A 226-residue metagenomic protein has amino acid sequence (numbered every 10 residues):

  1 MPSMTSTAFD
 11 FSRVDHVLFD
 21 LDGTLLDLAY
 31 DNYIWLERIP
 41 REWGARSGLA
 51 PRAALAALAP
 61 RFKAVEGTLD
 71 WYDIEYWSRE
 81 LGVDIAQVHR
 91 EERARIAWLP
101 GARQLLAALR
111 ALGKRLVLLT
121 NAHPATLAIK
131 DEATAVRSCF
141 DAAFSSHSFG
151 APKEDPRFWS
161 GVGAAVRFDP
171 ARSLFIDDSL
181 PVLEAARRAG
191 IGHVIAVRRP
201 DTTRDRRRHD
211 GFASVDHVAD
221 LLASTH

Functional and structural regions predicted by a protein language model:
P2-V17, A107, H123-P124, A128-H226: Asp-based, Mg2+/Mn2+-dependent phosphohydrolase catalytic module
T7-Q104, H123-A125: N-terminal helical cap/lid subdomain that shapes the substrate entry/recognition surface in HAD-like hydrolases
L49, V83, K114, F168 (+1 more regions): Short glycine/serine/threonine/alanine-rich loop segments
L49-P51, Y76-R79, R110-G113, A151 (+2 more regions): Short, intrinsically disordered/low-complexity patches at protein termini and at juxtamembrane boundaries
D70, L112, S179: Flexible coil/turn residues that form the inter-helical turn or adjacent wing/linker of helix-turn-helix
G101-G113: Catalytic-core regions built around general acid/base machinery
